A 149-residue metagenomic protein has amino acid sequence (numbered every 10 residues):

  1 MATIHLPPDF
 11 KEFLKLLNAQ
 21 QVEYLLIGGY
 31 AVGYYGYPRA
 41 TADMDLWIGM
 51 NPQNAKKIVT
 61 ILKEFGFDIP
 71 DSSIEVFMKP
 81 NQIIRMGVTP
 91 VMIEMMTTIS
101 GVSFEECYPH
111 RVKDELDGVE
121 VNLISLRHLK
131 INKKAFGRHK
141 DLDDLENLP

Functional and structural regions predicted by a protein language model:
M1-P149: Compositionally biased terminal segments of proteins
